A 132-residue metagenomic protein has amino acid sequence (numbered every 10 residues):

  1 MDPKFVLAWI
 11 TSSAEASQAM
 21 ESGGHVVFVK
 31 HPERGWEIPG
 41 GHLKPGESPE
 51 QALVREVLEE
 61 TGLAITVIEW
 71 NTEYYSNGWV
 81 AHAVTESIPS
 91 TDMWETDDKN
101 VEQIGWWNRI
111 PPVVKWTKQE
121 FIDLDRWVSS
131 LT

Functional and structural regions predicted by a protein language model:
M1-V26, E73-Y75: Conserved N-terminal beta-strand and adjoining loop/helix that marks the start of the Nudix/MutT-like hydrolase domain
A14-A16, E33-G35, V84-S90: Short, charged/polar surface micro-motifs in flexible loops or helix N-caps
G24-V26, W36, W79: Hydrophobic residues embedded in beta-strands of well-ordered beta-sheets
F28-K30: Short, acidic/hydrophobic/Gly-rich beta-strand patch recurrent on exposed beta strands that often constitutes part
P32, H42: Residue-level signal for short, function-critical loop segments
E37-G41: A short gly/proline-enriched turn/hairpin at secondary-structure junctions
L43-T132: Unchanged
